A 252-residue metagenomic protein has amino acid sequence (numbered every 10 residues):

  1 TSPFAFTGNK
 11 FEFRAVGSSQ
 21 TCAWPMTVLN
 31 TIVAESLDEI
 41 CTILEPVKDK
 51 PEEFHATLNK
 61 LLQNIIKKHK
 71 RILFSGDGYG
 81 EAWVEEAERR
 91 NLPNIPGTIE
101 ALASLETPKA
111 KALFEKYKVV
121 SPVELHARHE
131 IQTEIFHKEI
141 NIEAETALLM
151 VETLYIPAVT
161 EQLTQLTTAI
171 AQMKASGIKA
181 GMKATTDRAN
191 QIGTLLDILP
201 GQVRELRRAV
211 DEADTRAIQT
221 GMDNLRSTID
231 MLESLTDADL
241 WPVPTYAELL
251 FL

Functional and structural regions predicted by a protein language model:
T1-L252: Acidic, glycine-enriched catalytic cores built around paired aspartates
